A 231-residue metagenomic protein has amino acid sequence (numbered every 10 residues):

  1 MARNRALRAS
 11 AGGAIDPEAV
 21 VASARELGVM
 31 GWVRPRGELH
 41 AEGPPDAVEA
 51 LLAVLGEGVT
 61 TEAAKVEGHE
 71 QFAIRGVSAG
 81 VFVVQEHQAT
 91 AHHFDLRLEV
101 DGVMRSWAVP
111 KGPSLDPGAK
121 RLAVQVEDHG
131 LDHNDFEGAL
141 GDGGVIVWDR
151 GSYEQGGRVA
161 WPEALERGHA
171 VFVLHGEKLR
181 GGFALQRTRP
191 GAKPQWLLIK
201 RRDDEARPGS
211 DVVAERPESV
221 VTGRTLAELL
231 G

Functional and structural regions predicted by a protein language model:
M1-V77: Charge-rich, low-complexity N-terminal segments
V77-G231: A charge-rich, low-complexity, intrinsically flexible signal that marks solvent-exposed coils, linkers, repeats
